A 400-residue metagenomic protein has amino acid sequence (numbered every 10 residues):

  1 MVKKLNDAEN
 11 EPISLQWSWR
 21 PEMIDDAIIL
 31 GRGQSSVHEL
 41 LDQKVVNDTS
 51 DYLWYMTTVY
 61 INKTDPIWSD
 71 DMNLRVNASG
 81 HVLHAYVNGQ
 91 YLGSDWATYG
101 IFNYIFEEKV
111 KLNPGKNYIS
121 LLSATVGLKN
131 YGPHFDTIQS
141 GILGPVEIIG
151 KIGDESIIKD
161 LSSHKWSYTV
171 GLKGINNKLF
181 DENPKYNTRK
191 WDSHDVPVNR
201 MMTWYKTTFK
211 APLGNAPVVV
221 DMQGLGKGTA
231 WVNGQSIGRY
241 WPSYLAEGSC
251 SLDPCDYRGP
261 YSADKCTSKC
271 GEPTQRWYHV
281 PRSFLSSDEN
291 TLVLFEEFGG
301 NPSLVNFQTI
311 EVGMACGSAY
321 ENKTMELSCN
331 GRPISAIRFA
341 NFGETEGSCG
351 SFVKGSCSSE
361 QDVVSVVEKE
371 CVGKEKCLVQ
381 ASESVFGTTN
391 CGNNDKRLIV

Functional and structural regions predicted by a protein language model:
Q16-T58, L172-Y205: Edge strands and adjacent loops of beta-rich recognition modules
L40-L41, V45, Y60-D71, H81-K116 (+2 more regions): A cross-kingdom feature marking solvent-exposed beta-strand/loop segments within repeated, beta-rich binding/scaffold
S50-L53, Y60-N73, T203, A211-V219 (+2 more regions): Extended extracellular/luminal ectodomain segments enriched in beta-structured repeat modules
D65-V87, I119-L121, F209-N233, I237-Y240 (+1 more regions): Aromatic-lined ligand-binding clefts that engage carbohydrates, nucleic acids, or primary amines
I105-Y118, Y205, K210-A211, D264-T291 (+2 more regions): Short, surface-exposed tryptophan/glycine-enriched loops that mediate extracellular molecular recognition
I119-L128, L292-P302, Q380-N394: Short beta-strand-plus-loop segments that form exposed binding edges in beta-rich domains
A124-D160, F298-C316: Glycine/proline-rich low-complexity spacer/linker segments in large multi-domain proteins
V312-I399: Extracellular, modular beta-sheet/disulfide-rich ectodomains of secreted and cell-surface proteins
